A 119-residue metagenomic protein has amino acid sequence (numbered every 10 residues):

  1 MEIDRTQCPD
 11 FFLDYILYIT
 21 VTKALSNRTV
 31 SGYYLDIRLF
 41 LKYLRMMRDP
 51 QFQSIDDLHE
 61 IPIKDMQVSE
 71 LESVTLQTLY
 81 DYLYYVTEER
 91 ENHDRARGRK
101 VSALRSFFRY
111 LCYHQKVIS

Functional and structural regions predicted by a protein language model:
E2, L13-R28, R38-S119: N-terminal core-binding DNA-recognition domain of tyrosine recombinases/integrases
I3-Q7: A detector for short, charged/polar N-terminal pre-domain segments
D10: Gly/serine-rich nucleotide phosphate-binding loop at the start of the catalytic core of nucleotide/ADP-ribose-handling
